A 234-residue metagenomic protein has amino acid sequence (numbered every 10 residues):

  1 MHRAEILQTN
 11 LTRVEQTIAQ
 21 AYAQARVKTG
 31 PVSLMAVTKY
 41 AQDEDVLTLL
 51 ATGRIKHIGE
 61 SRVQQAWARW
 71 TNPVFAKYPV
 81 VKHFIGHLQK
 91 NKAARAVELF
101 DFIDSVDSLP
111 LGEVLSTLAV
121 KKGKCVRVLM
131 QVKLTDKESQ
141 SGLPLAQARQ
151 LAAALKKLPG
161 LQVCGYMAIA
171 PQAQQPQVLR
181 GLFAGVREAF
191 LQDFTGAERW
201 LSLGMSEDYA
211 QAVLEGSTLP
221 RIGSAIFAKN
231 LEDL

Functional and structural regions predicted by a protein language model:
M1-E207, V213-E215: Conserved alpha/beta-domain cores
E207-L214, I222-L234: Expand to "…catalyze enediolate/carbanion chemistry for C-C bond making/breaking, isomerization, decarboxylation
L219: Conserved, well-ordered active-site substructure
